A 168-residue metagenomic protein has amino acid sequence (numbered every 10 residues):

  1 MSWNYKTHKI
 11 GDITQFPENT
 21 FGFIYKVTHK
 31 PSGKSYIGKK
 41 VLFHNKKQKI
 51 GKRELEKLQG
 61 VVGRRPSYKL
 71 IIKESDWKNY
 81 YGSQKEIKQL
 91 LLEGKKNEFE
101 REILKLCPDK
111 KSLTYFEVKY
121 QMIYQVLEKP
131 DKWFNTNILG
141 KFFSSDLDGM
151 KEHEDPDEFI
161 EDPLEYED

Functional and structural regions predicted by a protein language model:
M1-D168: Structure-specific nucleic-acid interaction/processing domains
